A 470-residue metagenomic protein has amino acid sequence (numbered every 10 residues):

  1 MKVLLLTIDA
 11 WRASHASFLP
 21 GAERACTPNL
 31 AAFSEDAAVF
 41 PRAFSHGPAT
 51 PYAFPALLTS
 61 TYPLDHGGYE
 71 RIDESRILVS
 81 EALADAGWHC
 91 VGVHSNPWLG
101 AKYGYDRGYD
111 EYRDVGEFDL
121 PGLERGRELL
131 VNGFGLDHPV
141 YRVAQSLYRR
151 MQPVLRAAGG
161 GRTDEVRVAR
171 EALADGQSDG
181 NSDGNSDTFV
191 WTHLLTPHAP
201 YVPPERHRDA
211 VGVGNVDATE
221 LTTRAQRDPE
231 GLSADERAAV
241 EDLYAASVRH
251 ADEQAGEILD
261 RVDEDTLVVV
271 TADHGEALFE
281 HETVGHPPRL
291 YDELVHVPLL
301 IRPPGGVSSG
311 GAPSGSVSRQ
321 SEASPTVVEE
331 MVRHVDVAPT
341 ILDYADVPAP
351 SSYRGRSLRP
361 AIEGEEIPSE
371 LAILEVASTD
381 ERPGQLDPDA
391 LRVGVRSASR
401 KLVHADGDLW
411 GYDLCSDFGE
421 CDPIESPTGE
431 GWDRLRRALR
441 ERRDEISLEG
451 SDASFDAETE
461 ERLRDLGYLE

Functional and structural regions predicted by a protein language model:
M1-E470: Catalytic domains that recognize anionic headgroups
